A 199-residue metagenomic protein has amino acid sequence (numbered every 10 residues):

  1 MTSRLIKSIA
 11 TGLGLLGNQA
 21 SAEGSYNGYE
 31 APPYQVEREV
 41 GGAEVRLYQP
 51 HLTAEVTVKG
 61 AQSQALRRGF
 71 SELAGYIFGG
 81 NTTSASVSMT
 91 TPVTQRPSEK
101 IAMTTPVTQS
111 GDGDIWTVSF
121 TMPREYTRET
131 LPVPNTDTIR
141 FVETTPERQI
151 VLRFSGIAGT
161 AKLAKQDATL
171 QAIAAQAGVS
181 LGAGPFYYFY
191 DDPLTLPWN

Functional and structural regions predicted by a protein language model:
T2-N199: A solvent-exposed interaction/effector surface
